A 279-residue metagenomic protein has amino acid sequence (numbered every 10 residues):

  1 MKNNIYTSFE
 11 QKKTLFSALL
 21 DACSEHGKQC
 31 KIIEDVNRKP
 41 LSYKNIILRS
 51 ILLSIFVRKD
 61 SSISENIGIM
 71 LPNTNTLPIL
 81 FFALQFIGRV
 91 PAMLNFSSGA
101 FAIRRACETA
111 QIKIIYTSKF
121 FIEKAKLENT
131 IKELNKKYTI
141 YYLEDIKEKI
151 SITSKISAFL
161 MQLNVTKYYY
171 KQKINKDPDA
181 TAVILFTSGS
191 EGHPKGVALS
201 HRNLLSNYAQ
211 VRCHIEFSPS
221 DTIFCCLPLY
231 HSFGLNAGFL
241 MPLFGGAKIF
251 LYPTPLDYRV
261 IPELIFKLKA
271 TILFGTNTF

Functional and structural regions predicted by a protein language model:
M1-S17, K39: Flexible, non-catalytic linker and terminal segments flanking ANL/adenylate-forming cores
E10, G27-K28, I140-F186, H193 (+1 more regions): Conserved pre-ATP/AMP-binding loop-to-beta segment of ANL
S17-S42, A182-L185: AMP-dependent adenylate-forming
K31-S61, E65-F82, G99-R104, I156-Q162 (+2 more regions): Conserved AMP-binding/adenylate-forming core of the ANL superfamily
K44, K113, D179, H201-R202 (+1 more regions): Structural detector for helix-capping/boundary residues
K59, F86-A158, F274-N277: Structural core segment of the AMP-binding/adenylate-forming
N66-I67, P72-A92, F96-A100, E108-I114 (+3 more regions): A short helix-loop-beta submotif of the ANL/AMP-binding
L205-T222, S232-I272: Conserved AMP-binding/adenylation subdomain of ANL enzymes
